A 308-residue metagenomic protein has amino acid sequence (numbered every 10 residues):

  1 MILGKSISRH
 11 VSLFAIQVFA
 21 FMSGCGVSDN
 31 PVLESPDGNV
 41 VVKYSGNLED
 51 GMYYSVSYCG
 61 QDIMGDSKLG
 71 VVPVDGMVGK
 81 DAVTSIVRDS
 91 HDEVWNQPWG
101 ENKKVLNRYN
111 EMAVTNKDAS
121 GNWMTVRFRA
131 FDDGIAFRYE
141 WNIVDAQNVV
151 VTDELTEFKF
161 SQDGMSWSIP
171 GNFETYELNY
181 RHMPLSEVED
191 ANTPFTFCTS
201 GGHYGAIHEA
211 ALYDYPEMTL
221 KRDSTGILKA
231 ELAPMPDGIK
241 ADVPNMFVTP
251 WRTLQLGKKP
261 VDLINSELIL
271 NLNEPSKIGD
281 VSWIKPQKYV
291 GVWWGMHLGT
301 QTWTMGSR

Functional and structural regions predicted by a protein language model:
M1-S8: N-terminal secretory signal peptides that target proteins for export/translocation
S12-F21: Bacterial N-terminal signal peptides
F21-N30: Bacterial Sec-dependent signal peptides at the C-terminal "C-region" and cleavage site
N30-K277: N-terminal accessory beta-strand-rich subdomains and adjacent acidic, glycine-rich linkers that precede catalytic cores
R127, N245, S282, T302-G306: Catalytic cores of large soluble enzymes that bind and process phosphate-bearing ligands
L263-S266, K277, V281, M296-Q301: Conserved mixed alpha/beta catalytic, RNA-binding, or beta-rich assembly cores of soluble enzyme, regulatory
N273-K285, Y289: Glycan-binding loop/region signatures in secreted carbohydrate-active enzymes
K288-W294, G299-R308: Substrate-binding cleft of carbohydrate-active enzyme catalytic domains
